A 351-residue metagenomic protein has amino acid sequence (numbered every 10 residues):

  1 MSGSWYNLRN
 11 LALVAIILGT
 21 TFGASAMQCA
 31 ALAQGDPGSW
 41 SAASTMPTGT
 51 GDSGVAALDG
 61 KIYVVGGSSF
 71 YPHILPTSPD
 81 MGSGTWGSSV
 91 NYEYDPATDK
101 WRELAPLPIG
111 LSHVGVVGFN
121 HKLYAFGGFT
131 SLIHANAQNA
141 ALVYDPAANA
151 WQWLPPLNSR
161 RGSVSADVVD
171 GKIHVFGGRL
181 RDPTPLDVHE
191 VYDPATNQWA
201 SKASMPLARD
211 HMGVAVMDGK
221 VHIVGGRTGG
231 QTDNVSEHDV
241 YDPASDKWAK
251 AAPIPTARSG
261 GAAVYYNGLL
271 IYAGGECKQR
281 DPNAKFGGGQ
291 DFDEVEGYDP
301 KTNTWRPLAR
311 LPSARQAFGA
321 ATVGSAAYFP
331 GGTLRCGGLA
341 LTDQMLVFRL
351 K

Functional and structural regions predicted by a protein language model:
M1-L8: N-terminal secretory signal peptides that target proteins for export/translocation
N10-L11, Q316: Hydrophobic alpha-helical segments, especially transmembrane helices and their immediate juxtamembrane helical caps
L11-S25: Bacterial N-terminal signal peptides
C29-K351: Kelch-like beta-propeller repeat domains
